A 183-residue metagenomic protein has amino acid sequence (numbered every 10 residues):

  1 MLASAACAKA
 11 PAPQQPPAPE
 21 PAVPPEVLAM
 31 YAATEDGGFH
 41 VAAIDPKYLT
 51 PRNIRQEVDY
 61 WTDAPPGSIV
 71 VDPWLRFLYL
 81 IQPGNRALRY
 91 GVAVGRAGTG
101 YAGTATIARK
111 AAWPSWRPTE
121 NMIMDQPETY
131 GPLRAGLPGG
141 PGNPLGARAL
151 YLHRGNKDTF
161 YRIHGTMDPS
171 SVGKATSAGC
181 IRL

Functional and structural regions predicted by a protein language model:
M1-I181: N-terminal pre-domains immediately preceding structured catalytic cores
